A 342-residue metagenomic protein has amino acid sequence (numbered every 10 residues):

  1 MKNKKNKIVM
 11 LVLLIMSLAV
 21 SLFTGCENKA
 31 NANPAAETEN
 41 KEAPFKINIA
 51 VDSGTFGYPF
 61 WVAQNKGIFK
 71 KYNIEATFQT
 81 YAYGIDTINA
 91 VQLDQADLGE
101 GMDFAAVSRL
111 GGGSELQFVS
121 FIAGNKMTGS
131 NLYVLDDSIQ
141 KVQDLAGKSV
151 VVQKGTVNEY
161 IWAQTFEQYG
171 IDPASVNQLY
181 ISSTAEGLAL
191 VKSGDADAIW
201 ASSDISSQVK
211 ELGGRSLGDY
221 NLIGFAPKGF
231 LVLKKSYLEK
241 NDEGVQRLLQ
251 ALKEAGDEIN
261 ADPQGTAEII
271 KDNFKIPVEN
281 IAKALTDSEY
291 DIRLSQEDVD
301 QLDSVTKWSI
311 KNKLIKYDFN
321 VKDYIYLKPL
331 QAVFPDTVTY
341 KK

Functional and structural regions predicted by a protein language model:
M1-K46, D336-K342: Short, low-complexity disordered leader/linker segments with a strong preference for bacterial N-terminal type II
A32, G155-V176, Q250-A282, V321-I325 (+1 more regions): Ligand-binding clefts/hinges and TM-proximal coupling segments of bilobed small-molecule sensing domains
N33-D172, Q178-S182, D197-S203, S216-D219 (+1 more regions): Short, glycine-/small- and polar/acidic-enriched structural segments that line small-molecule recognition paths
G54, A82-I85, V152, T156 (+5 more regions): Soluble non-cytosolic domains of exported or imported proteins
G57-W61, I88, Q92, D103-A106 (+10 more regions): Extracytoplasmic/secreted envelope proteins and their assembly/folding machinery, especially bacterial periplasmic
Q178-L179, A185-D272: Pocket-lining segment of extracytoplasmic ligand-binding domains
K240-K316: Secondary-structure end/capping motifs
I310-K342: Conserved C-terminal helix/tail region of periplasmic/extracytoplasmic solute-binding proteins
